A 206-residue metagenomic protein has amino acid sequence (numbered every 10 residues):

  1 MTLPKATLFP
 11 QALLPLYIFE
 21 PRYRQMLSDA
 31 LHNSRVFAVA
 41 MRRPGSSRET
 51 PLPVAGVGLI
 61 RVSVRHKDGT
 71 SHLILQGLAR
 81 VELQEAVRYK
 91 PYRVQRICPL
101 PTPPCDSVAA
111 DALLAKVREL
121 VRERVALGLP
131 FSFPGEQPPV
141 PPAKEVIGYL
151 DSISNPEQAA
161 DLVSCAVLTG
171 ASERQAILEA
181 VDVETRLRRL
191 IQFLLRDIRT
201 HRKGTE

Functional and structural regions predicted by a protein language model:
M1-E206: N-terminal low-complexity, acidic/polar interaction/targeting segments
